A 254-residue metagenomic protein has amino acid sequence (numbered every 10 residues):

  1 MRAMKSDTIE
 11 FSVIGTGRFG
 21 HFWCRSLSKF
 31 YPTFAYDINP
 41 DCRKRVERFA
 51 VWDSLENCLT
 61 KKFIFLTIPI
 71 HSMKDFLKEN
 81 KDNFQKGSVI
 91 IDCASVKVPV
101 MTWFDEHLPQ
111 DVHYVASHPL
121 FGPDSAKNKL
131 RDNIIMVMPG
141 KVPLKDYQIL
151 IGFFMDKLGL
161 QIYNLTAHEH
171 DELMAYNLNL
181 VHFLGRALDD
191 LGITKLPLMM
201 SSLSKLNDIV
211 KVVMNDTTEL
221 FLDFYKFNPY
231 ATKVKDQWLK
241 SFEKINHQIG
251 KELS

Functional and structural regions predicted by a protein language model:
R2-W52: NAD(P)+-binding Rossmann beta1-loop-alpha1 motif at the extreme N-terminus of oxidoreductases
E10, K62-F63, V89: Structural motif
D41-R48, C58-L59, H107-L108, K127-N128: Short loop/helix-cap segments at secondary-structure boundaries that form the rim of catalytic
L55-F84: Rossmann-like NAD(P)-binding element
N83-W103: ADP-ribose/adenylate-binding Rossmann-like module
V96, V100, F104-Q161: Rossmann-fold dinucleotide-binding core
G159-S254: An accessory alpha-helical subdomain
